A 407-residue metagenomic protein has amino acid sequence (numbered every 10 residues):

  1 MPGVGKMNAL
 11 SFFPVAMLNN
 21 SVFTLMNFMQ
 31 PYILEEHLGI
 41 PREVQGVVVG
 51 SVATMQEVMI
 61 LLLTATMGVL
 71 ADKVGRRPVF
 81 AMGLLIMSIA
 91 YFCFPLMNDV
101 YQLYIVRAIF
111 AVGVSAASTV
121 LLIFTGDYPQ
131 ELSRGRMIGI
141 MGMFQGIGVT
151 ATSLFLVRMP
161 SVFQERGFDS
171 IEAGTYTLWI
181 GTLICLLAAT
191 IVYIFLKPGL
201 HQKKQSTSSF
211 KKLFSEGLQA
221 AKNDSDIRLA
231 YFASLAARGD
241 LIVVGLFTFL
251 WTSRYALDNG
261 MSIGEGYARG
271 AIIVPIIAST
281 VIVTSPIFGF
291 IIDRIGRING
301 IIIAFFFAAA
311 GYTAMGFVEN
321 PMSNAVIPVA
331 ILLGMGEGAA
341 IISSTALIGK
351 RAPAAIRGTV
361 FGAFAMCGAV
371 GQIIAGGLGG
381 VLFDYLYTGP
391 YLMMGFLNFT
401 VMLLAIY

Functional and structural regions predicted by a protein language model:
M1-A9, P198-F232: Juxtamembrane intracellular "pre-TM" segments in multi-pass secondary transporters
M29-G46, L246-A268: Short amphipathic helix-loop junctions that connect adjacent transmembrane helices in Major Facilitator Superfamily/SLC
G50-G68, P275-I287: Central cavity-lining transmembrane alpha-helices of secondary-active solute carriers, predominantly the Major
L62-N98, I292-I295: Conserved MFS/SLC helix-loop-helix module at the cytosolic interface between two early adjacent transmembrane helices
L85-N98, F306-N320: C-terminal ends and interior cores of transmembrane alpha-helices in multi-pass membrane transporters/permeases
A116-Q130, A339-A352: Intracellular juxtamembrane helix-capping segments at the cytosolic ends of symmetry-related transmembrane helices
I138-S161, A365-A375: Glycine-rich segments within core transmembrane alpha-helices of 12-TM secondary carriers
T182-Q202, L404-Y407: C-terminal membrane-cytosol helix-exit motif in multi-pass small-molecule transporters
